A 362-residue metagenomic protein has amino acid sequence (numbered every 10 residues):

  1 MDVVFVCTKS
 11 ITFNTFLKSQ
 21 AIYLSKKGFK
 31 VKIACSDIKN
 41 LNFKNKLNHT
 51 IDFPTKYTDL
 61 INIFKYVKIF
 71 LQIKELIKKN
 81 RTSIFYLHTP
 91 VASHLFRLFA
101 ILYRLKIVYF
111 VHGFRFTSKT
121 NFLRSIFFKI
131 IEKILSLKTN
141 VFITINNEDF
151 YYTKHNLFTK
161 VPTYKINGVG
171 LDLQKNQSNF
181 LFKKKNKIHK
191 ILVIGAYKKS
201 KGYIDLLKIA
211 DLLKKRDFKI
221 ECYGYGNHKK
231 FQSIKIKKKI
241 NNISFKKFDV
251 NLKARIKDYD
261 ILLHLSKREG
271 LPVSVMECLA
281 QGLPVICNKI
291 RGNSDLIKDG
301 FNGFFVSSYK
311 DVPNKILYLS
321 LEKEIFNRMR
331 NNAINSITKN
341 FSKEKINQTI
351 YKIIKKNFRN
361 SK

Functional and structural regions predicted by a protein language model:
N14-S19, V193-L212, K230: A conserved mid-protein helix/loop that constitutes part of the nucleotide-sugar donor-binding site
C35-K39, I194, K219-Q232: Glycosyltransferase donor-sugar binding loop
D52, L137-S178: Donor nucleotide-sugar binding/catalytic pocket of nucleotide-sugar-dependent glycosyltransferases
L87-S93, V111: Short His-centered aromatic/hydrophobic patch
F248, K267: Aromatic "clamp/platform" in nucleotide-sugar-dependent glycosyltransferases that forms part of the donor/acceptor
P284-C287: Short hydrophobic beta-strand element within catalytic cores of glycosyltransferases and related nucleotide-activated
D299-G300, F304-K310, Y318-K323: Conserved acidic donor-binding segment of nucleotide-sugar-dependent glycosyltransferases
Y318, I325-N340, I346-K352: A short, well-ordered alpha-helix in the C-terminal region of glycosyltransferases
